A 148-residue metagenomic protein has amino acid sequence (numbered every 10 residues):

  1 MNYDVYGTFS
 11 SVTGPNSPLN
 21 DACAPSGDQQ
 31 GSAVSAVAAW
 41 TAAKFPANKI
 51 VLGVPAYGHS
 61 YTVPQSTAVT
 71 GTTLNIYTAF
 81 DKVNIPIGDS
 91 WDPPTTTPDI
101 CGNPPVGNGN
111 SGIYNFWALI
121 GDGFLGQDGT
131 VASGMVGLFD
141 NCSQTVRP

Functional and structural regions predicted by a protein language model:
M1-V106: Substrate-binding surface in catalytic domains of secreted glycosidases
S90-P148: Hydrophobic, secondary-structure "cap" segments at the distal end of domains
